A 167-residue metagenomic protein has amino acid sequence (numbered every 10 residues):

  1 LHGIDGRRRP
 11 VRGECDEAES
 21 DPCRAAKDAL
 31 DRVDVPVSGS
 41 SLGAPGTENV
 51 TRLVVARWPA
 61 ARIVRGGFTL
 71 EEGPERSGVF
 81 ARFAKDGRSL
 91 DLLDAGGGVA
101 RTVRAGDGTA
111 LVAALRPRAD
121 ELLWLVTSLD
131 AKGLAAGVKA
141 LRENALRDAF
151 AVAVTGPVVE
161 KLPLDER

Functional and structural regions predicted by a protein language model:
L1-R167: Solvent-exposed alpha-helical segments and adjacent loops that form catalytic or protein-interaction surfaces
